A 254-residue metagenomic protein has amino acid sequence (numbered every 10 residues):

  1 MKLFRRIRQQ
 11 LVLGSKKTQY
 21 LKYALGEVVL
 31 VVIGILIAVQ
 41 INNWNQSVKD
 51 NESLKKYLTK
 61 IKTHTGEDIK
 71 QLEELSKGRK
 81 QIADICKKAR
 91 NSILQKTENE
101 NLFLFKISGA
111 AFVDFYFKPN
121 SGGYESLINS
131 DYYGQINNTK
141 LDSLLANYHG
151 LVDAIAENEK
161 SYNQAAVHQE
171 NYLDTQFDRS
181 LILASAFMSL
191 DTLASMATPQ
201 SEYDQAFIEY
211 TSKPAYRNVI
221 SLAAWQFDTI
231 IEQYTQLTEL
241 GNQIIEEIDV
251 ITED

Functional and structural regions predicted by a protein language model:
M1-T18, K22, L36, N43-D254: Long, hydrophobic alpha-helical segments that serve as membrane-spanning/inserting helices
L25-Q40: Hydrophobic membrane-insertion alpha-helices, especially the h-region of bacterial N-terminal signal peptides
